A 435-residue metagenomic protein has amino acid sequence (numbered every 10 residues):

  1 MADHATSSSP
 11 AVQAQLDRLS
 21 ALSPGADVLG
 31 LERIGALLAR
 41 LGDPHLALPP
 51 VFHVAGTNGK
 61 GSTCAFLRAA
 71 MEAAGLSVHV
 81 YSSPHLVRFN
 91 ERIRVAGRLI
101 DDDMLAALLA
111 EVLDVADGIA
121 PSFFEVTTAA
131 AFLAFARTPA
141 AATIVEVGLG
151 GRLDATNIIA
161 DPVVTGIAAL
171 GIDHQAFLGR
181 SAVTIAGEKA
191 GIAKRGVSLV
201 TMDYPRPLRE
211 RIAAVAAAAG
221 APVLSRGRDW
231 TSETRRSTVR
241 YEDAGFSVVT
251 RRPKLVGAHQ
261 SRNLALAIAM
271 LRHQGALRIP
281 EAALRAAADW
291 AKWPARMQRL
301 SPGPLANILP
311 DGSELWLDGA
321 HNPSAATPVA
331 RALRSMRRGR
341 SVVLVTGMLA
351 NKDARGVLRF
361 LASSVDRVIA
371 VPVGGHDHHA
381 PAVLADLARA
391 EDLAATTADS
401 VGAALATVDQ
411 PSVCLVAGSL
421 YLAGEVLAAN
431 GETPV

Functional and structural regions predicted by a protein language model:
M1-D27: Charged, amphipathic alpha-helical linker segments immediately N-terminal to NTP-binding catalytic cores
A11, G25-D27, L31-P49, E72-A160 (+3 more regions): ATP-dependent carboxylate-amine ligase catalytic core
L48-P50, A142-V145, L153-G166, L170-D173 (+2 more regions): Nucleotide phosphate-binding/pyrophosphate-handling subdomain across enzymes that bind or process nucleotide phosphates
F52-V54: Hydrophobic anchor at the beta1->P-loop junction of P-loop NTPases
S62-F66: Hydrophobic positions on the alpha1 helix immediately C-terminal to the Walker A/P-loop
P121, V126, P139-V147, P162-R251 (+1 more regions): Acidic, Mg2+-coordinating active-site environments of NTP-dependent enzymes
M202-L224, R235-T238, R272, D311-L317 (+1 more regions): C-terminal helical cap/extension that packs against the catalytic core of soluble nucleotide-cofactor enzymes
A404-G431: A glycine-rich beta-strand to alpha-helix segment that forms a phosphate/ribose-binding loop at ligand/cofactor sites
